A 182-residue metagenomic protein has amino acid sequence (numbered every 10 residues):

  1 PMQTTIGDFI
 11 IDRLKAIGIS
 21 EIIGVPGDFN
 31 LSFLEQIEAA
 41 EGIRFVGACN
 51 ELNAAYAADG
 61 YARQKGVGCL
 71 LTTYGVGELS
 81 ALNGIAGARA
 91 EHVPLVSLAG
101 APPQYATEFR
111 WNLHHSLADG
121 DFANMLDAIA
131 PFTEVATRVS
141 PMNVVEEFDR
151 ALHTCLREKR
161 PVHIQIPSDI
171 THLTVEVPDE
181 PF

Functional and structural regions predicted by a protein language model:
M2-F182: N-terminal alpha/beta PP-like core and its mobile active-site loop of ThDP/TPP-dependent enzymes
